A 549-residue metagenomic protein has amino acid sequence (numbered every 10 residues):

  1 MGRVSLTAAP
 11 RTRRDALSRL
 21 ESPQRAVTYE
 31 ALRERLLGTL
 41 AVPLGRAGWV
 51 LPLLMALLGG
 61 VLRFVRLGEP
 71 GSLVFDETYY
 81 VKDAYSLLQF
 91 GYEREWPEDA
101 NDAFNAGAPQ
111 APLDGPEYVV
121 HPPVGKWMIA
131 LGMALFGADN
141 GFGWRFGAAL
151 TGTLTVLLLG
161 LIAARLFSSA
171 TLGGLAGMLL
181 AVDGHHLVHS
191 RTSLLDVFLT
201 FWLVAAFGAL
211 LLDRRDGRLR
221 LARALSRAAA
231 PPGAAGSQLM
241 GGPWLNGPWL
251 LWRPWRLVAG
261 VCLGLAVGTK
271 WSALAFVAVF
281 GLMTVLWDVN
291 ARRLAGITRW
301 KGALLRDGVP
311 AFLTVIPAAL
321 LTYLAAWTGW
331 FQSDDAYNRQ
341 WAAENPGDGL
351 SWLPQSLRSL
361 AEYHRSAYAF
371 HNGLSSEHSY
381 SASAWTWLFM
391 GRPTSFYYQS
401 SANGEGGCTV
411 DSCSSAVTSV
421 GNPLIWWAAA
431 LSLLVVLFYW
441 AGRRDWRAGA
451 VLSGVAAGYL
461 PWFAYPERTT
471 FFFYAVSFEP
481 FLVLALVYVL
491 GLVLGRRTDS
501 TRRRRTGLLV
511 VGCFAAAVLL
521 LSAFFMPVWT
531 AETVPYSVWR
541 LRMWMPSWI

Functional and structural regions predicted by a protein language model:
M1-L62, R306-A319, R504-V511, A515: Start-transfer (signal-anchor) and selected internal transmembrane alpha helices of multi-pass inner/ER membrane
G2-R11, G247-V258, L263, A275 (+4 more regions): Transmembrane helical bundles and short interhelical boundary loops of multi-pass, membrane-embedded
P23-R25, F167, A206-W255, T284-R292: Membrane-interface transmembrane helices that cradle and orient dolichyl/undecaprenyl
W49, L54-M55, F142, L159-V182 (+4 more regions): Transmembrane-helix signature of polytopic, membrane-embedded enzymes that assemble or transfer cell-envelope glycans
G59, A176-A181, V188, L263 (+1 more regions): Short helix- or helix-capping micro-motifs that position conserved polar/aromatic residues at function-defining sites
F64-N105, P310-A311, V315, A319-R392 (+1 more regions): Aromatic-rich transmembrane-lumenal/periplasmic boundary elements in polytopic membrane proteins
L73-V74, W144, A148, H185-F198 (+1 more regions): Short acidic/glycine- and proline-prone juxtamembrane loop motifs at membrane-interface regions of multi-pass membrane
F146-F167, A205, V435: Transmembrane-helix motifs of polytopic, lipid-linked glycan transferases
